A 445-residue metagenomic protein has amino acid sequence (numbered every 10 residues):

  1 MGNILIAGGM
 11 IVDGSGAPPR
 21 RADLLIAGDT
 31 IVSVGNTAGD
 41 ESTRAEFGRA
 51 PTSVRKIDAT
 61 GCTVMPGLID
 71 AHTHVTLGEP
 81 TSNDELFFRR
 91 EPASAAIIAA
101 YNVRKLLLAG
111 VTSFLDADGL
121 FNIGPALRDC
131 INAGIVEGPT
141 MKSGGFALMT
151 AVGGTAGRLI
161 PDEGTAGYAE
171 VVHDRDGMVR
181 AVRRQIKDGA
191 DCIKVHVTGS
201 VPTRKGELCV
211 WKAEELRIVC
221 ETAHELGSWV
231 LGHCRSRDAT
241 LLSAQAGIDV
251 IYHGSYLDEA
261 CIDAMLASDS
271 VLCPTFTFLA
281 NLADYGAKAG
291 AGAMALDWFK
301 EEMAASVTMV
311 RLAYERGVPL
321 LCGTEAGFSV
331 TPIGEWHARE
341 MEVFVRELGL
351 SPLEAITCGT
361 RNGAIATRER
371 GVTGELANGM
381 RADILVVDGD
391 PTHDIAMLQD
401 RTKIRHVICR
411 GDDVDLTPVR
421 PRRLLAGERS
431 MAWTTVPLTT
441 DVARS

Functional and structural regions predicted by a protein language model:
M1-A22, A27, T37, A100-L107 (+3 more regions): Active-site microenvironment of metallo-dependent hydrolases
E41-M65: Active-site metal-binding motif and surrounding structural segment of the metallo-beta-lactamase
C62-A133, A151-G154, E214, A246: Metal-associated gating/positioning segment near the N- to mid-region
V75-A95, R104-L107, A133, T150-G167 (+2 more regions): Active-site gating loops and adjacent loop-to-helix segments of metal-dependent hydrolytic enzymes
I98-G124, E137-A147, A190-V201, W229 (+3 more regions): Divalent metal-dependent hydrolysis catalytic cores, especially in the metallo-beta-lactamase
R158-E215: Active-site gating/metal-coordination segments in enzymes
H196-T308, L321, A326-F328, E347-L350 (+2 more regions): Active-site core of metal-dependent hydrolases
E225, A304-D390: His/Asp/Glu-enriched, well-ordered alpha-helical/loop segment that forms or immediately abuts the divalent-metal
